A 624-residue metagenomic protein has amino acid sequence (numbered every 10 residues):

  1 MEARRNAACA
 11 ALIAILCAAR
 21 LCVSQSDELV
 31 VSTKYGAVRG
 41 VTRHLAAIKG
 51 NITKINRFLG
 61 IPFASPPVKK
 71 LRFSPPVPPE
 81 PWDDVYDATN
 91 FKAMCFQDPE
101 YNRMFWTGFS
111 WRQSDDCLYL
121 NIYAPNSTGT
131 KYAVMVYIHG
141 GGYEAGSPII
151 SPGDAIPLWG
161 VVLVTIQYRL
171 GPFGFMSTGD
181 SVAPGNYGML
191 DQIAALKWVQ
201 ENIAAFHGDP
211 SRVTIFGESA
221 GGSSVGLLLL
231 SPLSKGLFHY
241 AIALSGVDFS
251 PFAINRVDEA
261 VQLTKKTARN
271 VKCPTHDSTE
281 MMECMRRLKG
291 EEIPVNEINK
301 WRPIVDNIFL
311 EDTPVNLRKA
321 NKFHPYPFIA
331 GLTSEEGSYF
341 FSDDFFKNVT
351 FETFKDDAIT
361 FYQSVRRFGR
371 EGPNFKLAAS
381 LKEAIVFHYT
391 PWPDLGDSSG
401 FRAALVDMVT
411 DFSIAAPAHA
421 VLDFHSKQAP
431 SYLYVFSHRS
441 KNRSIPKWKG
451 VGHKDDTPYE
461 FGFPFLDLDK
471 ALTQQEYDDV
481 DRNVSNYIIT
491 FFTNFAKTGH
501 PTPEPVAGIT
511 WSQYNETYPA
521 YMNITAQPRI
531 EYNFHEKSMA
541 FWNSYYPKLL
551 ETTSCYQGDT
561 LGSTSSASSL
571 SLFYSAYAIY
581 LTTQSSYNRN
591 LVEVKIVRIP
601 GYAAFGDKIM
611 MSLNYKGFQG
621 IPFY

Functional and structural regions predicted by a protein language model:
M1-A14, S569-Y574, S586-E593: Classical eukaryotic N-terminal signal peptides for Sec-dependent ER targeting/secretion, especially the positively
E2, E283-R286, M610-S612, P622: Position-driven detector of the extreme protein N-terminus
E2-N6, I15-M189, P210, F368-G369 (+5 more regions): Non-catalytic accessory segments of hydrolases
R4-A10, C17, W106-S278, I308 (+2 more regions): Serine-hydrolase-like catalytic core of hydrolytic proteins
F58, D115-Y119, A133, P325-Y326 (+4 more regions): Extracellular structured ligand-interaction cores
D248, C284-V480, F491, T498: Substrate-gating cap/lid region and adjacent catalytic-acid/histidine neighborhood within extracellular/lumenal
S554-Y577: C-terminal GPI-anchoring signal of eukaryotic secretory precursors
R589-F623: Intrinsically disordered, low-complexity basic segments at termini and long loops, enriched in Pro/Gly and/or Arg/Ser
